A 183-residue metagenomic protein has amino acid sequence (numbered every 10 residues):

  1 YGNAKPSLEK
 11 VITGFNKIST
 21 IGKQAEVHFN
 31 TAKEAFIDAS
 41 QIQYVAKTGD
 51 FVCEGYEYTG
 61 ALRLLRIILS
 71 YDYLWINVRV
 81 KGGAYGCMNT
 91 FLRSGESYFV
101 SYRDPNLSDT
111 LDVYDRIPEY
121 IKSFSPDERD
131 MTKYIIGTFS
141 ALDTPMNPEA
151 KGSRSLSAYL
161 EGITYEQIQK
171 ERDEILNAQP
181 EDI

Functional and structural regions predicted by a protein language model:
Y1-E26, K81-I183: Charge-rich, well-structured scaffold segments of protease-associated domains
N3-V80: His/Glu-based metal-binding/catalytic segments typifying zinc-dependent metallopeptidases
